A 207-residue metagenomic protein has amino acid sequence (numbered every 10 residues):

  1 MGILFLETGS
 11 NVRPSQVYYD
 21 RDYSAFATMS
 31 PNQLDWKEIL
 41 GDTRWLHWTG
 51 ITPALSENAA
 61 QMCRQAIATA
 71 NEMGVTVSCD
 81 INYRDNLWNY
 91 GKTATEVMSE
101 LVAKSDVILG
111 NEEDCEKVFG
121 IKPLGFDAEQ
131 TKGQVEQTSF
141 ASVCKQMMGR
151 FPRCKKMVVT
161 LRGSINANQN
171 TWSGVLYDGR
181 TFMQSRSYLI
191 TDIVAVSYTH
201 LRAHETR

Functional and structural regions predicted by a protein language model:
M1-I51: Conserved N-terminal subdomain of the carbohydrate kinase-like
D22, I51, N82-N86, E113 (+1 more regions): Active-site beta-loop-alpha junctions enriched in small/polar residues
P53-Q61, G120: Glycine/threonine-rich flexible loop motifs
V77-C79: Hydrophobic faces of well-ordered beta-strands that scaffold small-molecule active sites in alpha/beta enzyme cores
L87-R180: Conserved phosphate/ATP/ADP-binding segment of small-molecule kinases
M183-S197: Short pre-catalytic strand/loop immediately N-terminal to key active-site residues, enriched for Gly-Thr
T199-T206: Conserved small/polar residues in nucleotide/adenosyl-binding loops
